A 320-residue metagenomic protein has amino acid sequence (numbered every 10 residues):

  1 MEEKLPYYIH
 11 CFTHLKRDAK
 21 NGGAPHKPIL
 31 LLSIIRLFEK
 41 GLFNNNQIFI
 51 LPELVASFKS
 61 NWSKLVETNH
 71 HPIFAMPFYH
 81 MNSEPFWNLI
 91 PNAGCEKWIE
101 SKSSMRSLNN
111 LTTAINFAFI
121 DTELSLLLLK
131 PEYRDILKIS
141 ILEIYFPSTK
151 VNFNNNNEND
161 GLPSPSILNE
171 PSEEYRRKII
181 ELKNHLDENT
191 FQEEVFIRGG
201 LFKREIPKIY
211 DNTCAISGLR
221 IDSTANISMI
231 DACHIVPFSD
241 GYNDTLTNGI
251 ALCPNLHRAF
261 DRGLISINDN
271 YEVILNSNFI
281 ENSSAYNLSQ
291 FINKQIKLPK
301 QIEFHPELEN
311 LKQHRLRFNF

Functional and structural regions predicted by a protein language model:
E2-H10, E181-N184: Active-site-adjacent bridging/hinge elements
K4, P25-H26, R198, I209 (+2 more regions): Generic detector of ordered secondary-structure context
L5-L168: Short helix-coil boundary/hinge micro-motifs
L32-R36, L219, A251: Contiguous, well-ordered alpha-helical segments that form the cores/surfaces of helical PPI scaffolds
I90-P91, G218, S277: Pocket-edge structural micro-motifs
L128, I136-D222, V236-T247, E309 (+1 more regions): Short, charged surface segments at domain edges that flank catalytic/cofactor-binding sites
L186, I197-L201, D222, N226-F320: A detector for short metal-coordination/catalytic motifs
